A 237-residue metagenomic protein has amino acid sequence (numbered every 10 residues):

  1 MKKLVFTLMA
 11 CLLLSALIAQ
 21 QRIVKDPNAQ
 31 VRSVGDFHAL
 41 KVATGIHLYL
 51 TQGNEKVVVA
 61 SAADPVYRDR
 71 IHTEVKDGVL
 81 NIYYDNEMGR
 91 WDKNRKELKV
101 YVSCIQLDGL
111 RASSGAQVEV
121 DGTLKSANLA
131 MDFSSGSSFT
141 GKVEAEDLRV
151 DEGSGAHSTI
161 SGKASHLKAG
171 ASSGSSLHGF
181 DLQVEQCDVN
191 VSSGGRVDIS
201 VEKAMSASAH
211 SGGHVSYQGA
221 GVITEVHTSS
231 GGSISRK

Functional and structural regions predicted by a protein language model:
M1-S172, S176-K237: Intrinsically disordered, low-complexity terminal regions
